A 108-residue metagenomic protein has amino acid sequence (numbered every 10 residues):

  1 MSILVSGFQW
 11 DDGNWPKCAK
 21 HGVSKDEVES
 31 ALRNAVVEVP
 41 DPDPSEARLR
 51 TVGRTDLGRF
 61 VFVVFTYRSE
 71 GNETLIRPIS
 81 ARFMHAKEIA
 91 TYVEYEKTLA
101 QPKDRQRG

Functional and structural regions predicted by a protein language model:
M1-G108: Ribonuclease/tRNase effector modules and their secretory precursors
